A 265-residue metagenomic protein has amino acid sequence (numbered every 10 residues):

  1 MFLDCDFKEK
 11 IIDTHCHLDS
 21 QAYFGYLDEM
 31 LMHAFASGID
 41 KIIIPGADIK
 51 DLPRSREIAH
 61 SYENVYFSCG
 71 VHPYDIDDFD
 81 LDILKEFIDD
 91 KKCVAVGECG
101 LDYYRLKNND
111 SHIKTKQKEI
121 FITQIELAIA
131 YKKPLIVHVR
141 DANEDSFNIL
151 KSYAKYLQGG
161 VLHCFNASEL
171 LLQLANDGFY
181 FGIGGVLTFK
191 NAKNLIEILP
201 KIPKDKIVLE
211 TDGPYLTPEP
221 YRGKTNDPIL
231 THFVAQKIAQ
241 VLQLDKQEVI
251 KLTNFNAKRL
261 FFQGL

Functional and structural regions predicted by a protein language model:
M1-L265: Mid-domain alpha/beta scaffold segments of enzyme catalytic cores
